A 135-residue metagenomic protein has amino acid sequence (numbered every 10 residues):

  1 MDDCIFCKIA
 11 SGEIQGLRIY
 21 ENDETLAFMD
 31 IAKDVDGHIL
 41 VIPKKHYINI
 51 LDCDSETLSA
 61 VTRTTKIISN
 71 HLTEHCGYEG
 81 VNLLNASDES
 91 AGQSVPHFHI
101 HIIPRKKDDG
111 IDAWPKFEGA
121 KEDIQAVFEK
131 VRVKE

Functional and structural regions predicted by a protein language model:
M1-E135: HIT superfamily nucleotide-processing domains
